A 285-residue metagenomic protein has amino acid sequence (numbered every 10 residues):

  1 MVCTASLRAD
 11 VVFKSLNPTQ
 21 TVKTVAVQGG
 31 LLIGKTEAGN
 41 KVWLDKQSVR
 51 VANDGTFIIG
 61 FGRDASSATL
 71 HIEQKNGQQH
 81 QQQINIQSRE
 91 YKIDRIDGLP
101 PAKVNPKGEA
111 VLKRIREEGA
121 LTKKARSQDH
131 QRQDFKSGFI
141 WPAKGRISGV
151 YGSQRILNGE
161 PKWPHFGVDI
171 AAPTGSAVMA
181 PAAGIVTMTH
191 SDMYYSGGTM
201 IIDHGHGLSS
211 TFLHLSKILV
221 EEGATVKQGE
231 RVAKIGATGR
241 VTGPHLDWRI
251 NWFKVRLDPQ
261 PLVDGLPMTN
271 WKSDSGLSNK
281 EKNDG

Functional and structural regions predicted by a protein language model:
A5-A9: Boundary at the C-terminal end of the N-terminal hydrophobic targeting segment
D10-R89: Ser/Thr-rich low-complexity repeats and stalk/linker segments
N76, M193, V232-R240: Short, charged beta-turn/beta-strand-edge "cap" motif at the junction between a beta-strand and an adjacent loop
Q83-S196: Surface-exposed, glycine-biased beta-strand/turn segments
R89-K123, F135, A171, E221-E230 (+1 more regions): Acidic, glycine-rich catalytic/binding loops that coordinate metals and/or anionic ligands
V150, P173, T189, L215-I218 (+1 more regions): Residue-level recognition of beta-strand microenvironments
A177-M188, V220-I235: Short, well-structured beta-strand-loop connectors
P181-L219, P244, R249: Zn2+-dependent peptidoglycan hydrolase active-site motif and core
